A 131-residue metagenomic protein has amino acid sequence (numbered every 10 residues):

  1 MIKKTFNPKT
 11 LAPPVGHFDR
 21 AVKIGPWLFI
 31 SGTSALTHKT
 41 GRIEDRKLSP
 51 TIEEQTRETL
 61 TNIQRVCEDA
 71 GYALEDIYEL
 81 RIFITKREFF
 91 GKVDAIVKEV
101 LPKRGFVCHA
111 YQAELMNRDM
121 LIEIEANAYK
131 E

Functional and structural regions predicted by a protein language model:
M1-E131: Short, polar/acidic, helix-capping and beta-turn segments at strand->helix junctions that line the mouths
